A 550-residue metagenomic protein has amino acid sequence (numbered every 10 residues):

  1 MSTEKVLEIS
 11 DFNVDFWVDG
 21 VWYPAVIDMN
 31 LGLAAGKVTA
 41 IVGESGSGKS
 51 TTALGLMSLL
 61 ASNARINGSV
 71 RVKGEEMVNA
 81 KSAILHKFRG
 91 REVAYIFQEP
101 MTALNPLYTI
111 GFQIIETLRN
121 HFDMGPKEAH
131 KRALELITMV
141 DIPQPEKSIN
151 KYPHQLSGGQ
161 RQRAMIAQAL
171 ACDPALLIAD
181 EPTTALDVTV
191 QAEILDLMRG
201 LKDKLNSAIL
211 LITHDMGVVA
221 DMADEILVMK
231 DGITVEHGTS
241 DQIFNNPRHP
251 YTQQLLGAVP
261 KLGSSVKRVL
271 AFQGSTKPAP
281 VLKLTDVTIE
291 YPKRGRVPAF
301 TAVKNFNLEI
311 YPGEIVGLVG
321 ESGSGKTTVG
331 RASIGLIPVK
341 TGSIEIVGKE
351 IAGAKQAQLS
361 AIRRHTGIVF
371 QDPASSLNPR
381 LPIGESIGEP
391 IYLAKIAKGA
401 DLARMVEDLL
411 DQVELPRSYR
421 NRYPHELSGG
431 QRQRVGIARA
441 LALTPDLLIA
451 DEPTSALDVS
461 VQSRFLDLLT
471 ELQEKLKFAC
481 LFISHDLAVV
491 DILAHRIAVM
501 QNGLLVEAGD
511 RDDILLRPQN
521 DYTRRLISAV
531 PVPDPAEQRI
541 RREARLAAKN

Functional and structural regions predicted by a protein language model:
Y23, M77-A94, F112, N120 (+5 more regions): ABC ATPase NBD coupling module
V42-G43, V319-E321: The feature captures the beta-strand-to-loop junction immediately N-terminal to the Walker
R65-E76, G342-E350: Conserved ABC transporter NBD signature motif
E128-K147, E350, D401-S418, I527-S528: Conserved ABC ATPase "signature" region
K151-L156, Q160, Y423-L427, Q431: Conserved ABC ATPase signature
A171-A175, A442-D446: A short, proline-enriched helix->beta-strand linker immediately N-terminal to the Walker B motif in ABC-type P-loop
T234-G238, N246, L505-G509, R517: ABC ATPase "signature
